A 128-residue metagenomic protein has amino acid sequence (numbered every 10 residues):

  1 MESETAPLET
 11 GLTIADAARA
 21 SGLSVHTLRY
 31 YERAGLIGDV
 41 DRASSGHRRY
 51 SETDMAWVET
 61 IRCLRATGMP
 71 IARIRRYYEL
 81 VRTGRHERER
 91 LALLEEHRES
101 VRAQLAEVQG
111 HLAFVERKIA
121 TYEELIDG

Functional and structural regions predicted by a protein language model:
M1-T13, R19, G38, E52-G128: Arg/Lys-rich, alpha-helical DNA-contact motif
A15, R29: Residues within the helices of the helix-turn-helix
A18, E32: The alpha-helix within a helix-turn-helix
H26: Key DNA-contact positions within bacterial/archaeal DNA-binding proteins
G35: Glycine-centered, phosphate/nucleic-acid-interacting loop/turn motifs that mediate DNA/RNA or nucleotide
G38-S45: Beta-hairpin "wing" of winged helix-turn-helix
S45-S51: Minor-groove-contacting beta-hairpin "wing" of winged helix-turn-helix DNA-binding domains
